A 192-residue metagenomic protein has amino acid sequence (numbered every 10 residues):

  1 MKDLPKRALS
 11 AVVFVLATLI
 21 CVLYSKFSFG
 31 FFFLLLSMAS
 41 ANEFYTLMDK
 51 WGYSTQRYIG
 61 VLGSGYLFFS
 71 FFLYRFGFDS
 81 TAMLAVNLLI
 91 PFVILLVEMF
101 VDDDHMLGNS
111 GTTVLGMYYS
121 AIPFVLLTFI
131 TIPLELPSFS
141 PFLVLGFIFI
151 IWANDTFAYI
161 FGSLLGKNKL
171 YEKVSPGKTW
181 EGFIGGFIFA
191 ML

Functional and structural regions predicted by a protein language model:
M1-L192: Membrane-embedded alpha-helical bundles of polytopic integral membrane proteins
